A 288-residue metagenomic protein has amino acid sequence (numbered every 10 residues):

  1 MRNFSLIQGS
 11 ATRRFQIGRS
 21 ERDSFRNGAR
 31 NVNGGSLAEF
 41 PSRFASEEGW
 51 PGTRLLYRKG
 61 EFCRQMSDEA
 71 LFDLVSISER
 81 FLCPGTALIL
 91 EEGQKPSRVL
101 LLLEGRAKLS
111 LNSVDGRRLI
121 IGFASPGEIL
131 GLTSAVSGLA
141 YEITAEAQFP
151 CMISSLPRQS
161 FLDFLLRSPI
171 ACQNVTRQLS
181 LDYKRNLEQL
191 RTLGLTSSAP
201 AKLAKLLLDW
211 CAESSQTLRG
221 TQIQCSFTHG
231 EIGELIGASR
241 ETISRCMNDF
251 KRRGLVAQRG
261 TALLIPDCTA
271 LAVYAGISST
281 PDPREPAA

Functional and structural regions predicted by a protein language model:
R2, I7-G85, I129, S134-V136: Cyclic nucleotide-binding regulatory module and flanking cytosolic helices
E61-F62, A87-P150: Cyclic nucleotide-binding regulatory domains
G122-K184: Cyclic-nucleotide recognition modules
L166-G237: Polybasic "coupling" helices that flank or enter modular domains
T228, L264-P281: Short, cationic-aromatic polyanion-contact patches
D249-F250: Basic amphipathic alpha-helical segments that dock to polyanions
G254: Glycine-centered, phosphate/nucleic-acid-interacting loop/turn motifs that mediate DNA/RNA or nucleotide
